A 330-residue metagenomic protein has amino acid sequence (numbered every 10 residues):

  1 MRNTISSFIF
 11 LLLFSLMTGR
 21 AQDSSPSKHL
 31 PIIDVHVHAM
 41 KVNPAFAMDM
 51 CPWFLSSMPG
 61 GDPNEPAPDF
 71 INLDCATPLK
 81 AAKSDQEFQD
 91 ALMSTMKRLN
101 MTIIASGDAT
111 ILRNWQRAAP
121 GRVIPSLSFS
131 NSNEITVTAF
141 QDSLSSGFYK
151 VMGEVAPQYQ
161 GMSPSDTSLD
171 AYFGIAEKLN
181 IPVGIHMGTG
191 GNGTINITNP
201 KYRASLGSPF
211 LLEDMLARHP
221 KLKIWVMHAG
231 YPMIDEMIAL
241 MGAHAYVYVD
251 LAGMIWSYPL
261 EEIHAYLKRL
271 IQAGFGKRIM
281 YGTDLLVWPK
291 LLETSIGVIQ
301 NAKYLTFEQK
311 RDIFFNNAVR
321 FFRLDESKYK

Functional and structural regions predicted by a protein language model:
R2-N3, Q22-V35, M40-T77, Q89-S94 (+2 more regions): Mid-to-C-terminal alpha-helical segments outside catalytic/metal-binding sites
S7-L16: Bacterial N-terminal signal peptides
M17-A21: Sec/Tat signal peptide C-region and signal peptidase I cleavage site
D23-S25, D108-T194, K201: Active-site gating/metal-coordination segments in enzymes
H36, M96, P125, M152 (+6 more regions): Divalent metal-coordination and catalytic microenvironments
M40-V42, T110-R113, S132-I135, Y159-Q160 (+4 more regions): Active-site environment of divalent metal-dependent phosphoester hydrolases
P63-A139: A metal-dependent hydrolase metal-coordination microenvironment
K150-V151, S165-M280: Catalytic pocket-lining loop regions of alpha/beta-barrel enzymes, especially the amidohydrolase/enolase/GH5 lineages
